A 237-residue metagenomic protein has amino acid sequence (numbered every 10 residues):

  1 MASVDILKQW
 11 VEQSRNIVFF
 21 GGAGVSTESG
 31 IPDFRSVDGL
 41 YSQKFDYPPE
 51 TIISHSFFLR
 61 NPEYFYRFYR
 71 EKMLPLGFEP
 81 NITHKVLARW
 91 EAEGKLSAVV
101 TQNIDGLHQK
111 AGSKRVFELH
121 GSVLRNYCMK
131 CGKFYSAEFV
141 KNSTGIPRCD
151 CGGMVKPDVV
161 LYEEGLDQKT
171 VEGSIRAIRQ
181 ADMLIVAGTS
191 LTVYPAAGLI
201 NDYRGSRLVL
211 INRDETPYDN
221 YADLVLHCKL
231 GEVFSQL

Functional and structural regions predicted by a protein language model:
M1-L237: Conserved catalytic core of sirtuin-type NAD+-dependent deacylases
